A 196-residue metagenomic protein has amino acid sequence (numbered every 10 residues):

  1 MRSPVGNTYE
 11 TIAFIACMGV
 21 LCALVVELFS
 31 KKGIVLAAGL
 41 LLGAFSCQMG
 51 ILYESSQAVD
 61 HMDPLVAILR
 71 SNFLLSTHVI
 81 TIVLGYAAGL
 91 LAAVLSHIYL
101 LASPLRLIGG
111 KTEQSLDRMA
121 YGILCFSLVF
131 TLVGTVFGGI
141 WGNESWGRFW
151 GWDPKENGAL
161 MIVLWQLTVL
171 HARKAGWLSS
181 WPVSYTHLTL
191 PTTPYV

Functional and structural regions predicted by a protein language model:
M1-H61, T77-P104, L116-S145, P154-L188: Hydrophobic cores of alpha-helical transmembrane segments in multi-pass integral membrane proteins
D63-S76: Juxtamembrane membrane-water interface segments that cap and precede transmembrane helices
G109-E113: Membrane-interface interhelical connector segments
H187-V196: Single conserved hydrophobic/aromatic residue that forms the stacking wall/gate of nucleotide- or nucleobase-binding
